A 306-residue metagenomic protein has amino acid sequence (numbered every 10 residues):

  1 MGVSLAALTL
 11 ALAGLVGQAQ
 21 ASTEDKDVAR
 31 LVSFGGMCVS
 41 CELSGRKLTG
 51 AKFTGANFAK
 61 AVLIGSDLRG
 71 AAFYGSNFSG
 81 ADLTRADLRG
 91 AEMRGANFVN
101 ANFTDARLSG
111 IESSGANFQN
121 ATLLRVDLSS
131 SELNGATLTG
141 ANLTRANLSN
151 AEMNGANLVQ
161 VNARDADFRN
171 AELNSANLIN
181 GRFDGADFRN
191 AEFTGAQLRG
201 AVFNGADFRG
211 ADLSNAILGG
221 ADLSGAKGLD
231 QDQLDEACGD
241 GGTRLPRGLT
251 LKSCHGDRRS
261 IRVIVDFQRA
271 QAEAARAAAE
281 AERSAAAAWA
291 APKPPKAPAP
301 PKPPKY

Functional and structural regions predicted by a protein language model:
G2-G14: Bacterial N-terminal signal peptides
G17-A291, K296-K302: Tandem repeat scaffolds
P304-Y306: Short, solvent-exposed mixed-charge patches
